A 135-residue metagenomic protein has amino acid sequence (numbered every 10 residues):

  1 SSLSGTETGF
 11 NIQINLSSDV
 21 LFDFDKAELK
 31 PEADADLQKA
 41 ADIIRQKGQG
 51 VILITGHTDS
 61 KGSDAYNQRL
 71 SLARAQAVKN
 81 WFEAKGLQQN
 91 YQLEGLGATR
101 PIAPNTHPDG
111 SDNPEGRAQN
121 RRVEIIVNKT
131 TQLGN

Functional and structural regions predicted by a protein language model:
S1-V51, K129-N135: Periplasmic peptidoglycan-binding/tethering modules of Gram-negative envelope proteins
T55-N135: Periplasmic OmpA-like peptidoglycan-binding domain that tethers envelope proteins to the cell wall
